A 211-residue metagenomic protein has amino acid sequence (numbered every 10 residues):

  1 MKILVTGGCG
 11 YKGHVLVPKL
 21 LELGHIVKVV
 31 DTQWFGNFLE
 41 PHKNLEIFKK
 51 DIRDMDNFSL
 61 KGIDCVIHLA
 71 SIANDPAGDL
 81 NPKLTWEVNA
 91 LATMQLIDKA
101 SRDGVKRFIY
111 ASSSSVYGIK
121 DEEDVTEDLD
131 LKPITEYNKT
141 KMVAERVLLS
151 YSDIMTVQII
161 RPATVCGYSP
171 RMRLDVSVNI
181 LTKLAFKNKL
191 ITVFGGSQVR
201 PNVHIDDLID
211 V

Functional and structural regions predicted by a protein language model:
I3-L23: N-terminal Rossmann NAD(P)H-binding glycine-rich loop of SDR-like oxidoreductase domains
H25-W34: Conserved glycine-rich Rossmann-like NAD(P)H-binding loop of the short-chain dehydrogenase/reductase
K43-D54: Rossmann-fold cofactor-recognition segment
I52-V88, K99: NAD(P)H-binding glycine-rich loop region in Rossmannoid oxidoreductase-like domains and their noncatalytic homologs
M94-E136: Conserved Rossmann-fold NAD(P)-dependent oxidoreductase catalytic core, especially the SDR/UDP-sugar
T140-V143: Active-site helix of classical SDR
R146-R200, I205-I209: NAD(P)-dependent short-chain dehydrogenase/reductase
